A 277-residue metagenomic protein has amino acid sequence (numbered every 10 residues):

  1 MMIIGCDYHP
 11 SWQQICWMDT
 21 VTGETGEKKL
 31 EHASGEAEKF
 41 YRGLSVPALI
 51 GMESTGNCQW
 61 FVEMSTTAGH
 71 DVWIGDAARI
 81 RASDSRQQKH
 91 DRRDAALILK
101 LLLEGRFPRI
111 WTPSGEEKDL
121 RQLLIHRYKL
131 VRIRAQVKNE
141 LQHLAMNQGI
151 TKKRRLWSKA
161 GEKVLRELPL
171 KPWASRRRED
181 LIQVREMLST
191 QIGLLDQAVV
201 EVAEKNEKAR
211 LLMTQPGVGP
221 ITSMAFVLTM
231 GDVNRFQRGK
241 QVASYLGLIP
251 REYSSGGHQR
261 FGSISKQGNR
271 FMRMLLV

Functional and structural regions predicted by a protein language model:
M1-V277: A detector of single, family-specific signature residues that are central to catalytic or substrate-handling motifs
